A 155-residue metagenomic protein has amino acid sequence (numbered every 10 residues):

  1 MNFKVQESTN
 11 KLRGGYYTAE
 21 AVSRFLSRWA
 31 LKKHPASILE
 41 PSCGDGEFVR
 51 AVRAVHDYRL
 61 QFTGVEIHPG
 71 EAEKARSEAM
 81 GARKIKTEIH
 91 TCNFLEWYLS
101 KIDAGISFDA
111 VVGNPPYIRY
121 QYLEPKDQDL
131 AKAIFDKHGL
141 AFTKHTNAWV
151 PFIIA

Functional and structural regions predicted by a protein language model:
M1-A155: SAM-dependent methyltransferase catalytic region
